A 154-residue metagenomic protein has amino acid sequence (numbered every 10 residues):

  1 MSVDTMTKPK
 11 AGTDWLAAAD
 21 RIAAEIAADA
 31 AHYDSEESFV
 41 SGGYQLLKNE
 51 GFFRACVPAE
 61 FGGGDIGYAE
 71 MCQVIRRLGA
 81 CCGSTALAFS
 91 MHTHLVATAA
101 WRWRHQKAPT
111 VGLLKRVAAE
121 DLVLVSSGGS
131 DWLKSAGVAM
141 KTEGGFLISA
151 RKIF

Functional and structural regions predicted by a protein language model:
M1-Q73: Alpha-helical interface subdomain recognition
S41, Q45-N49, R54-F154: Glycine-rich flavin
